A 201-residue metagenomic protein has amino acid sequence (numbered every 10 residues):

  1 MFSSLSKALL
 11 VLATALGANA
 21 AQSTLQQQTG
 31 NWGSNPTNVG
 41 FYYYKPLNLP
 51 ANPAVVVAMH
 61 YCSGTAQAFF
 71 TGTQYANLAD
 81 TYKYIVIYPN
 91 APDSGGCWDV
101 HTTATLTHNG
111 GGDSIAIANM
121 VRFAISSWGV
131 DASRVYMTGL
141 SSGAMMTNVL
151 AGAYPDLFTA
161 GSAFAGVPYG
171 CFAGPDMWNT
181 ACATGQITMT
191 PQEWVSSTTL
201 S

Functional and structural regions predicted by a protein language model:
F2-V55, Q67, T73, T81 (+3 more regions): A domain-start/cap signature at the N-terminus of enzymes
L47-N52, V100-S142, G152, L157-F158: Gly/Ser-rich "nucleophile elbow"/oxyanion-hole loop immediately N-terminal to the catalytic nucleophile in hydrolases
V56-A58, V86: Hydrophobic beta-strand anchors of alpha/beta hydrolase catalytic cores
S63-F123, V167-P168: Active-site machinery of serine-nucleophile hydrolases
G72-A76, Y154-D156, T180: Glycine-rich, phosphate-binding/catalytic loops in enzymes
W98-V100, A173-D176: Short aromatic-enriched loop/helix-cap "lid" or pocket-rim segments at secondary-structure transitions that line
L157-P168, F172: A conserved short beta-strand
